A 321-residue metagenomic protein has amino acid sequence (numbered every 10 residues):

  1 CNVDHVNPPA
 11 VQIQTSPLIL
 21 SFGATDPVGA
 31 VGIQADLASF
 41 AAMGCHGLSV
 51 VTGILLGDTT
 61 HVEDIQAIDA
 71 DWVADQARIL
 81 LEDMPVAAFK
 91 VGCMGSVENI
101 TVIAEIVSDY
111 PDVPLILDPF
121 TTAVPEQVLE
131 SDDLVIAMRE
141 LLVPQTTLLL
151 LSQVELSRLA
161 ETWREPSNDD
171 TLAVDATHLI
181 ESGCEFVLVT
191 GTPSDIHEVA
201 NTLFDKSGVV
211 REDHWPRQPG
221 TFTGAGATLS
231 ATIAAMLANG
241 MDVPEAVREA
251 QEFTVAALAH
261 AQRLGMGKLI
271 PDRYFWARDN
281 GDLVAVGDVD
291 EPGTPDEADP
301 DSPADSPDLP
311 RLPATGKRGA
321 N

Functional and structural regions predicted by a protein language model:
N7-S16, G32, H197-E212: Acidic-glycine-rich active-site phosphate/pyrophosphate-binding loop
P8-S21, I33-V124, V128, W276-N280: Conserved N-terminal subdomain of the carbohydrate kinase-like
Q14, G44-L48, V209-R211, M236-Q251: Phosphate-handling active-site elements
S16, A67, P244-N321: Charged C-terminal helix
F22-V28, V210-G224: Short pre-catalytic strand/loop immediately N-terminal to key active-site residues, enriched for Gly-Thr
S39, R158, G220-V243: Short, small-residue alpha-helix embedded
E130-V210: Conserved phosphate/ATP/ADP-binding segment of small-molecule kinases
